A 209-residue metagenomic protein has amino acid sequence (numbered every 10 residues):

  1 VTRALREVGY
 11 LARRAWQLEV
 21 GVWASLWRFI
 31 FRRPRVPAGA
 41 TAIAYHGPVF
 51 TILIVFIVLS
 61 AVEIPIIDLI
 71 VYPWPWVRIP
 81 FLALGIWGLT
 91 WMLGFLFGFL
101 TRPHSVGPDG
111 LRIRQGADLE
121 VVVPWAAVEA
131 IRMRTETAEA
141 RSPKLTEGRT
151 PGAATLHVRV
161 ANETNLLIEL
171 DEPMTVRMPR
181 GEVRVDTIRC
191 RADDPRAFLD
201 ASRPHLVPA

Functional and structural regions predicted by a protein language model:
V1-P73, V183, T187, D200: N-terminal membrane-targeting/pre-transmembrane regions
S60, A161-E163, P195: A structural signal for well-ordered alpha-helical scaffolds and beta->alpha junctions
I64-V71, R78-L100: Transmembrane alpha-helices and immediately adjacent membrane-cytoplasm interface residues in multi-pass integral
L89-T135: Conserved beta-hairpin
G116-R189: Non-transmembrane, membrane-adjacent beta-strand/coil modules in membrane-associated proteins and peripheral
V185-R189, D193, A197-A209: Polybasic (Lys/Arg-rich)
